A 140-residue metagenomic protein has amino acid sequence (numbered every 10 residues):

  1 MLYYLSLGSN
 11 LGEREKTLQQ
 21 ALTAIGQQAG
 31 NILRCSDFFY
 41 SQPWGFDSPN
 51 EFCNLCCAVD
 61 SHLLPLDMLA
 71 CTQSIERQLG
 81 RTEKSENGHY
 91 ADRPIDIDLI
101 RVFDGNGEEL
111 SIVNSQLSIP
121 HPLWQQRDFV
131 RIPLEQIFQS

Functional and structural regions predicted by a protein language model:
M1-A29, S36-Q42: N-terminal beta1-alpha1 ligand-phosphate binding loop
L7, C35, L55-C57, I97-L99: A structural signal for short, well-ordered beta-strand segments
L7-S9, S61, E135: Short, structured patches in soluble enzyme cores that scaffold and shape functional sites
N31-I32, R101: A SAM-dependent methyltransferase catalytic signature shared across enzymes that methylate proteins
R34-D37, R131: Structural signal for conserved beta-strand scaffold positions within catalytic alpha/beta enzyme cores
S36-D60: Short, charge-patterned binding micro-sites
W44-E51, L63-L69, Q73-S140: Flexible, gly/pro- and Lys/Arg-enriched active-site loops
